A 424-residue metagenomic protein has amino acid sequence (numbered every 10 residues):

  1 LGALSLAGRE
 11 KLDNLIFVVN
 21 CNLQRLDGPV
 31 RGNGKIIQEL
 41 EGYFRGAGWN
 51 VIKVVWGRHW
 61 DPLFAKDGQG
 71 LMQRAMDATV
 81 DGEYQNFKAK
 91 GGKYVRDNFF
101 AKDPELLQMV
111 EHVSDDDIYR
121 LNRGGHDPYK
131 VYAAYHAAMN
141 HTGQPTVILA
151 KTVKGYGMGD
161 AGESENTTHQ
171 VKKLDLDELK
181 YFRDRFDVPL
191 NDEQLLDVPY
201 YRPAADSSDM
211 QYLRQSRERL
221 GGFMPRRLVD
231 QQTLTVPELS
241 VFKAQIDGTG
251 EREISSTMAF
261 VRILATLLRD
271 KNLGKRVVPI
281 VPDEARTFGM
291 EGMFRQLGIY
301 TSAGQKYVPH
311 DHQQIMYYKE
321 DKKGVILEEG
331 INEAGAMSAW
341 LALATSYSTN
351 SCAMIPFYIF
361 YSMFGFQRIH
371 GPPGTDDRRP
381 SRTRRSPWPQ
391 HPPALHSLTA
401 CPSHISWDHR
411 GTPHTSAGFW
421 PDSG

Functional and structural regions predicted by a protein language model:
L1, C21, T152, E284 (+1 more regions): Active-site metal-binding loops of divalent metal-dependent hydrolases
G2-A7, R31-E41, R58-D61, K66-Q73 (+6 more regions): Short secondary-structure boundary/capping segments
A7, A138, A344: Hydrophobic pocket-lining residues that define ligand/cofactor binding sites across diverse proteins
N14-I16, N50, R276, R382-T383: Residues at the starts of beta-strands that form the adenosine-phosphate
N14-N22, S386-W388: Short internal beta-strands
L15-F17, T146, P356: Hydrophobic/aromatic residues located in beta-strands of well-ordered beta-sheets within soluble catalytic
C21-G248: Long, well-ordered, tryptophan-enriched scaffold segments
Q38, E105-G125, Y129-A133, V198-G424: Thiamine diphosphate
